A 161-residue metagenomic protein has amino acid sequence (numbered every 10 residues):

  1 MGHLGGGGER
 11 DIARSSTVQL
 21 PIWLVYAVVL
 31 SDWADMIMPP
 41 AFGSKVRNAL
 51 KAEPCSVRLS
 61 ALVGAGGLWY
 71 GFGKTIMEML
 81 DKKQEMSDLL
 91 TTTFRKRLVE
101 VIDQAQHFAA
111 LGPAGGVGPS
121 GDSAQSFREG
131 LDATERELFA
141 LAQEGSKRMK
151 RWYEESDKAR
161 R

Functional and structural regions predicted by a protein language model:
M1-A49: Compact, well-ordered interaction domains used in eukaryotic information-processing assemblies
F42-R161: Charge/polar-rich, low-complexity and marginally structured segments
